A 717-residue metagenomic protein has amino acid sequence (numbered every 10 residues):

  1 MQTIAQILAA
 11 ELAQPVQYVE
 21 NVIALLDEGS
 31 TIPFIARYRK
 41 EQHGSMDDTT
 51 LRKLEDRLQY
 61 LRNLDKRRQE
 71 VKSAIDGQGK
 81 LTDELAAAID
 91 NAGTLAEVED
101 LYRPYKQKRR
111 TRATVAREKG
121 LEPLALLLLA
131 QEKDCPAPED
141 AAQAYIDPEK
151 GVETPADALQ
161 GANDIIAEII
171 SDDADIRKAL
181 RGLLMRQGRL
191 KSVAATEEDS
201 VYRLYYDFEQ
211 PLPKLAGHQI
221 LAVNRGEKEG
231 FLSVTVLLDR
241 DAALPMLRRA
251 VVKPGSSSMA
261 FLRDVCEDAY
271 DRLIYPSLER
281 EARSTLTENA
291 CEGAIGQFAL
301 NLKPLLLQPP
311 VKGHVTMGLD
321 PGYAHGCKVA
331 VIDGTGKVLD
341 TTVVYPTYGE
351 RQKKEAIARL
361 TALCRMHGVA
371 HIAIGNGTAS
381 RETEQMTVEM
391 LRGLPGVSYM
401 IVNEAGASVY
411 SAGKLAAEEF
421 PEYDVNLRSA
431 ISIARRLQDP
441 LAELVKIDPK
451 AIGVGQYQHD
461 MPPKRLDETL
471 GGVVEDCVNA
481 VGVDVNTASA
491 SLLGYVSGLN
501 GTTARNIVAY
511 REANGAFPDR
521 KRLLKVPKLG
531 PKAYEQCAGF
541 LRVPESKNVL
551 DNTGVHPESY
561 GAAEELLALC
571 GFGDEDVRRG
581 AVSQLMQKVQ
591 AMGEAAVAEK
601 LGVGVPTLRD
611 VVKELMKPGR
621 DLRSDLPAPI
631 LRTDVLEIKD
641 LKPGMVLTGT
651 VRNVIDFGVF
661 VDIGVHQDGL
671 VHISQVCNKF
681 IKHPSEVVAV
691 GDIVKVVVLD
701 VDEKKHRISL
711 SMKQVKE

Functional and structural regions predicted by a protein language model:
M1-E20, D27: Generic start-of-chain signal for non-secretory N-termini
I4, D56, R62-K80, D90 (+6 more regions): Long, highly charged, low-complexity intrinsically disordered interaction regions that mediate electrostatic DNA/RNA
P15-V16, E28-G29, L95, L121 (+20 more regions): Short flexible coil/turn linkers enriched for glycine and charged/polar residues that connect secondary-structure
Y38-K40, L129, D239, P321 (+11 more regions): Short, ordered loop/turn segments at secondary-structure junctions
T50-K53, Y60-G318, G322-Y423, A430: Duplex nucleic acid-engaging cores and interfaces of nucleic-acid transaction enzymes
A74, A88, E99-Y102, G226-D239 (+4 more regions): Structured, non-catalytic alpha/beta "coupling" segments that mediate domain-domain communication and provide generic
G182-R189, L319-Y323, G377-A379, V402-V409 (+5 more regions): A glycine-rich phosphate-binding loop feature that marks nucleotide/adenosyl-phosphate handling sites
V543-E717: Single-stranded RNA-binding regions, centering on S1/OB-family and related RNA-binding modules
